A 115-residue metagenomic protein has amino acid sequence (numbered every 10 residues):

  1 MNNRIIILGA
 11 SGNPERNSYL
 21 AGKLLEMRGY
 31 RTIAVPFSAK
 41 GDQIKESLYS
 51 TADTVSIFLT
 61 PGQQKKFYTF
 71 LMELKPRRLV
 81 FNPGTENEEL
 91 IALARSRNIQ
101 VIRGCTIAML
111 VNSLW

Functional and structural regions predicted by a protein language model:
M1-Q43, L48-Y49: Hydrophobic, well-ordered beta-alpha structural blocks that scaffold small-molecule cofactor pockets
N3, L74-R78, R97-I99: A short helix->loop->beta-strand "cap" motif at the edges of active sites that frequently abuts
I7, V55-I57, R78-F81: Short catalytic-loop micro-motif centered on adjacent basic/acidic residues
L20-A21, K66-L71, E89-L93: A short acidic, amphipathic alpha-helical/loop segment
L48-Q64: Rossmann-like NAD(P)-binding element
Q63-F81: Rossmann-fold NAD(P) dinucleotide-binding segment
K75-A94: ADP-ribose/adenylate-binding Rossmann-like module
Q100-W115: Active-site capping/gating segments
